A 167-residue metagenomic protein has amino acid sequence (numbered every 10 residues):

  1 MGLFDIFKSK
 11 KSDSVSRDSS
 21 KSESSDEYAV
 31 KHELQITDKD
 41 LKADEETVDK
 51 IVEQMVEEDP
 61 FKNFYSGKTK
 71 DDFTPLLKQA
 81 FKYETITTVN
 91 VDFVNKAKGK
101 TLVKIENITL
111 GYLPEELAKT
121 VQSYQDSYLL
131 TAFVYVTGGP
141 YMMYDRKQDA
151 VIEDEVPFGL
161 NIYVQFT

Functional and structural regions predicted by a protein language model:
G2-T167: Conserved active-site motif detector
